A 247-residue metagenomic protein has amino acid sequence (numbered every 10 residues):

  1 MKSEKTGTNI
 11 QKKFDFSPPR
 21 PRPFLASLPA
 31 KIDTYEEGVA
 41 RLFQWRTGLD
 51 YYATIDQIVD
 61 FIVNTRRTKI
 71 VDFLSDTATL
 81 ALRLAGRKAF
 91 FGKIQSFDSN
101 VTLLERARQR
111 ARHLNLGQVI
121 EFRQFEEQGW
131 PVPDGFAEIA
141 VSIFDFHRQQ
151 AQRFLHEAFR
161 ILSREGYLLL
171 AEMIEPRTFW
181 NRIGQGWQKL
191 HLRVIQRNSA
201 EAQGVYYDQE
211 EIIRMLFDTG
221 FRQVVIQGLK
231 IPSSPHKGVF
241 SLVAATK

Functional and structural regions predicted by a protein language model:
K2-R66, R83: Conserved class I S-adenosyl-L-methionine
V71-D72, D76-G129: Class I SAM-dependent methyltransferase SAM/SAH-binding core
Q128-A140: A short acidic, Gly/Pro-enriched loop at the edge of an enzyme's catalytic core that lines a small-molecule cofactor
E138-Q152: A short SAM/SAH-binding and catalytic strip from SAM-dependent methyltransferases
Q152-R164: A short glycine-rich, Lys/Arg-flanked "PGG" loop and its adjoining helix->strand segment in the class I
G166-M173: Conserved beta-strand signature within the Rossmann-like core of class I S-adenosyl-L-methionine
M173-T219, Q223-P235: C-terminal alpha-helical "lid/dimerization" subdomain adjacent to the S-adenosyl-L-methionine
S241-K247: C-terminal lobe and adjacent flexible extensions of AdoMet/dcAdoMet transferase-like proteins
